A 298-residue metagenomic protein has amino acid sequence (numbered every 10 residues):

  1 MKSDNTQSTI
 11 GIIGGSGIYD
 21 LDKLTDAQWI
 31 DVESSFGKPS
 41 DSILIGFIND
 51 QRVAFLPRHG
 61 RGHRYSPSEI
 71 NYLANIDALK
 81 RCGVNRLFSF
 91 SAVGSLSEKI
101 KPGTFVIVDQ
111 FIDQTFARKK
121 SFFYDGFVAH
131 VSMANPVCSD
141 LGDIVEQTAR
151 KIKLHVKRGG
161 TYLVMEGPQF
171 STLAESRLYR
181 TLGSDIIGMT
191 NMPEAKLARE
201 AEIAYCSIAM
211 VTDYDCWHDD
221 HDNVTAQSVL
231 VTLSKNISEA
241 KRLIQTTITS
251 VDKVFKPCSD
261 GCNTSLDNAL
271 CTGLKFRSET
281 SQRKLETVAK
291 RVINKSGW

Functional and structural regions predicted by a protein language model:
M1-A134, V292-W298: Metabolite-binding pocket within alpha/beta catalytic cores that recognizes anionic/polar moieties
K80-G83, R180, R199: Non-catalytic positions within long, well-ordered alpha-helices that form the structural scaffold/packing of enzyme
N85-R86, D185, A204: Short acidic/polar active-site loop segments enriched in Thr and Asp
D125-Q169: Histidine/lysine/aspartate-rich catalytic loop segments that bind and position anionic ligands
K151-D185, K275, E279: Active-site/ligand-binding-proximal alpha/beta "capping" segment
M189-Q227: Zn-dependent metallopeptidase/amidohydrolase metal-coordination segment
C216-T264: His/Asp/Glu-rich mid-to-C-terminal helical/loop segments that flank catalytic regions of hydrolases
S265-W298: Acidic, Ser/Thr-rich low-complexity intrinsically disordered segments
